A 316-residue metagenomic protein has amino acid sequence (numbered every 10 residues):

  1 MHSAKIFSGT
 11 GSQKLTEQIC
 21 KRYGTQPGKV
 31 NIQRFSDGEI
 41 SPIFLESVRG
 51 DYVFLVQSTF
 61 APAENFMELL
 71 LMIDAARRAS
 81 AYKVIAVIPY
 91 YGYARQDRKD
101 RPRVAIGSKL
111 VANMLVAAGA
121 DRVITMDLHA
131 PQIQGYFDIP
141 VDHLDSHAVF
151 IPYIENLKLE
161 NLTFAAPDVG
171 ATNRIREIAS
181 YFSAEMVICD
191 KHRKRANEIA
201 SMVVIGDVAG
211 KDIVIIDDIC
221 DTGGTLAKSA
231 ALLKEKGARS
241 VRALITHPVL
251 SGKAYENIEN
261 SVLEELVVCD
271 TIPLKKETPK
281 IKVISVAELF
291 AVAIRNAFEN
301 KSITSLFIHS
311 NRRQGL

Functional and structural regions predicted by a protein language model:
M1-L316: PRPP-associated nucleotide enzymes
